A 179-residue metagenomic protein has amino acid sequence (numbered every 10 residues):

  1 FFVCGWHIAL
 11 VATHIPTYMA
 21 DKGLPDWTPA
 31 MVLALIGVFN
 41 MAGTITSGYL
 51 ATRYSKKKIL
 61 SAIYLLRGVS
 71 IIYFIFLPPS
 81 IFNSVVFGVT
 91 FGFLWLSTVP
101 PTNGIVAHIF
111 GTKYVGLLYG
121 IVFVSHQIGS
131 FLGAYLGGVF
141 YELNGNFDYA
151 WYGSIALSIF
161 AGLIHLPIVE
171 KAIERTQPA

Functional and structural regions predicted by a protein language model:
F1-S47, V99, G133: Extracytoplasmic gate region of multi-pass secondary transporters
F2, N83-S97: Hydrophobic core of transmembrane alpha-helices in multi-pass small-molecule transporters, especially MFS/SLC-type
T44-S55, Y141-E142: Helix-to-loop junctions at the C-terminal end of transmembrane segments in multipass secondary transporters
R53-Y64: Cytoplasmic membrane-interface "Motif A"-like loop-to-helix N-cap segments of 12-TM Major Facilitator Superfamily
L66-P79: C-terminal ends and interior cores of transmembrane alpha-helices in multi-pass membrane transporters/permeases
S97-F110: Intracellular juxtamembrane helix-capping segments at the cytosolic ends of symmetry-related transmembrane helices
V139-L157: A membrane-interface helix-boundary motif in multi-pass transporters
G153-A179: Multi-pass alpha-helical transporter architecture, strongest for 12-TM Major Facilitator/SLC carriers used
